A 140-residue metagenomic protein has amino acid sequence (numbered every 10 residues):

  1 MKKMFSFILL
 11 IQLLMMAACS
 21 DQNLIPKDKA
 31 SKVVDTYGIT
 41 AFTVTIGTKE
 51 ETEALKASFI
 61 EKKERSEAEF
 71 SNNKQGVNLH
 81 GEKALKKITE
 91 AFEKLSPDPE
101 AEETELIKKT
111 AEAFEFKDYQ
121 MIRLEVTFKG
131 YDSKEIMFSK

Functional and structural regions predicted by a protein language model:
M1-L24: Sec-dependent N-terminal signal peptides of Gram-positive bacterial secreted proteins and lipoproteins
S6-F7, K29-T40, A111-D118: Short, surface-exposed loop and linker segments with low hydrophobicity and enrichment for Pro/Ser/Thr
A17-S31, N73-E82: Short N-terminal secondary-structure initiator segments
D21-S66: N-terminal export/targeting and maturation segments
S31, G81-K87, M137-K140: Hydrophobic transmembrane alpha-helix bundles
G47-K49, I60, T127-Y131, S139: Solvent-exposed coil/turn segments that connect beta secondary-structure elements in extracytoplasmic/periplasmic
T52-Y119: Mature extracytoplasmic domains of secretory-pathway proteins
E112-I136: Short, exposed beta-strand-loop hairpins at the edges of beta-sheets in extracellular/periplasmic proteins
